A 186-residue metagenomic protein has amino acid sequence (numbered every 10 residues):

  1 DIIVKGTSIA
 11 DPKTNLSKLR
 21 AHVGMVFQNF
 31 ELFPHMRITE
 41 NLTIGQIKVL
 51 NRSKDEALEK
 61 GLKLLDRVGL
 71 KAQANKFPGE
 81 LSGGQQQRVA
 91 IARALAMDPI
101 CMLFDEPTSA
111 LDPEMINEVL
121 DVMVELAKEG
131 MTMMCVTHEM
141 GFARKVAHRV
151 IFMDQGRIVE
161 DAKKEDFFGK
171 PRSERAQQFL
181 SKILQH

Functional and structural regions predicted by a protein language model:
D1-K164: ABC family nucleotide-binding domain
E165-H186: C-terminal boundary and immediately downstream tail of ABC-type ATPase nucleotide-binding domains
